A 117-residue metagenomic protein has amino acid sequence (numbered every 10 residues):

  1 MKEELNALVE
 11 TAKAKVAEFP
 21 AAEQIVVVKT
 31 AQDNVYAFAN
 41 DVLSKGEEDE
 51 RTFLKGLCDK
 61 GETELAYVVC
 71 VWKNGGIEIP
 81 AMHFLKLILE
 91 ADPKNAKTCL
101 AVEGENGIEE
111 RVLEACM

Functional and structural regions predicted by a protein language model:
M1-E18, E62-M117: C-terminal binding/interaction regions
E23-A31: Short beta-strand scaffold segments in enzyme catalytic cores
N34-V35: Hydrophobic "anchor" residues
F38-S44, N74-G75: A short glycine/serine-rich beta->alpha loop
L43-G56: A short, polar/charged loop-to-alpha-helix boundary motif
